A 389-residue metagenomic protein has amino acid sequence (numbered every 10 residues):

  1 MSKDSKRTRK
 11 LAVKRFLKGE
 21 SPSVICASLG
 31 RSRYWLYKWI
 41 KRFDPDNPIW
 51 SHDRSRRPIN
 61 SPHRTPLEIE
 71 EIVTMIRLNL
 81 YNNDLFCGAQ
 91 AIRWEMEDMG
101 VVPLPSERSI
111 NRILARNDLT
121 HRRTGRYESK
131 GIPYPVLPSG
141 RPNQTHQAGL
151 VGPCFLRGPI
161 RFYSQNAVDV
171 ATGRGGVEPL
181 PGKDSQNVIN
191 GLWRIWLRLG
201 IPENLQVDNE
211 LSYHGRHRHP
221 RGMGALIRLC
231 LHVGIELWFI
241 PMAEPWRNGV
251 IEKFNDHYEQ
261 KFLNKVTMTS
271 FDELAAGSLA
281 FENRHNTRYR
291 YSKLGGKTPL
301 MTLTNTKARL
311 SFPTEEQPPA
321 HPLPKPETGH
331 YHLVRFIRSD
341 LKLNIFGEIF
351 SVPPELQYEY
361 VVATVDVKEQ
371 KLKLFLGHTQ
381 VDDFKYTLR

Functional and structural regions predicted by a protein language model:
S2-K3, E20-L78: Short, basic alpha-helical/linker "hinge" immediately adjacent to a nucleic-acid-recognition surface
A12, I25, L36, V73 (+12 more regions): Mobile genetic element proteins and their domesticated derivatives, centered on retroelements and DNA transposons
G30, K41, P45, E97 (+3 more regions): Residue-level detection of the helix-turn-helix DNA-binding "recognition helix"
I49-A148, P153, T298, T302-K307: Basic, flexible linker segments flanking DNA-binding modules in nucleic acid-interacting mobile-element proteins
R64-L67, R108, L114-V168, R174-G175 (+7 more regions): Mobile-element integrase/transposase regions, centering on the N-terminal DNA-binding/Zn-coordinating module
K183, L197-H219, P241-A243, T298-P299: Acidic/histidine-rich, metal-coordinating catalytic segments
H219, L226-P318: Charged alpha-helix within mobile-element recombinases
N286-R389: C-terminal, beta-rich DNA-binding module of retroviral/retroelements integrases
